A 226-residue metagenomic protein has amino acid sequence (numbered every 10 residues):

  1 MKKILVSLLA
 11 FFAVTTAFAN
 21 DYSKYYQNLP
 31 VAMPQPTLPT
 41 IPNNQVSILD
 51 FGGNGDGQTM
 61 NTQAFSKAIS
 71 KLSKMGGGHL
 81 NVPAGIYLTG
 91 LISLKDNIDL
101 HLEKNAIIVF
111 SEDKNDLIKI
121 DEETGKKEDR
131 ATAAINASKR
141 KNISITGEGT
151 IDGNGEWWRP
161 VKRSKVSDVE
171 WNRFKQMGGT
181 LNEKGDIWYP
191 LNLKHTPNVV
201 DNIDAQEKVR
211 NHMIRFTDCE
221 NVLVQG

Functional and structural regions predicted by a protein language model:
K2-F12, T16-N81, L88-D99, E103-Q225: Extracellular "leader-to-stem" segments immediately downstream of a signal peptide or signal-anchor in secreted/lumenal
